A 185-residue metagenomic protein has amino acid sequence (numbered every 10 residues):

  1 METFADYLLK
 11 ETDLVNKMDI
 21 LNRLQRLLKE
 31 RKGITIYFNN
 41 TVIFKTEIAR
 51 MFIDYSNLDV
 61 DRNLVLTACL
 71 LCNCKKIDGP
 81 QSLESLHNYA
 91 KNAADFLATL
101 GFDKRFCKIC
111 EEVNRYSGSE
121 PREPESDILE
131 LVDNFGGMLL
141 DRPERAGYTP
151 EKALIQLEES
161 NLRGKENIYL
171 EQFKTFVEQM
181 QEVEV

Functional and structural regions predicted by a protein language model:
M1-A94: Acidic/His-rich, divalent-metal-binding segments that scaffold phosphate/diphosphate chemistry
F4-L9, V65, C69, L97-V132 (+1 more regions): Histidine/acidic-rich helix-loop-helix segments that form or flank divalent-metal centers in metalloenzyme catalytic
